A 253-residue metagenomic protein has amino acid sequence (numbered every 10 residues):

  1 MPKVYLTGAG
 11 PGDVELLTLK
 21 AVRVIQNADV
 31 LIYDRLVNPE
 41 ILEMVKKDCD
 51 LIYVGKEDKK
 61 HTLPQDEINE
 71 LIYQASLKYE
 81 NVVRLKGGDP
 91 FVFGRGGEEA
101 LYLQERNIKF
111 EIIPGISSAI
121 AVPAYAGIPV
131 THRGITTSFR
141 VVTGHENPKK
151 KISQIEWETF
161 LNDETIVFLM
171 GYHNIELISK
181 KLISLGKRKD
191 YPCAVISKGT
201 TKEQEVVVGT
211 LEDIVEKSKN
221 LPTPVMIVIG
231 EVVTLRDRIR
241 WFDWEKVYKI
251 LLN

Functional and structural regions predicted by a protein language model:
M1-V14, L19-I116, K219, V225: Class I S-adenosyl-L-methionine
P2-V4, K78-V82, E146-N253: A contiguous loop/helix-start segment that scaffolds small-molecule binding in enzyme catalytic cores
D13, D89-D163, E205-V208: Class I SAM-dependent methyltransferase SAM-binding "motif I" and its flanking Rossmann-like core
L16, K20, L36, L63-I68 (+10 more regions): Conserved active-site and cofactor/substrate-binding residues in soluble primary-metabolism enzymes
I41-L42, L103, V122, I178 (+1 more regions): Hydrophobic packing residues within well-ordered alpha-helices of enzyme cores
D48-L51, E70, L101, I128-R133 (+2 more regions): Short, hinge-like loop/turn segments at secondary-structure boundaries
C49-K56, N107-E111, V130-T137, R188-V195: Short hydrophobic/aromatic-enriched beta-strand-loop microsegments
